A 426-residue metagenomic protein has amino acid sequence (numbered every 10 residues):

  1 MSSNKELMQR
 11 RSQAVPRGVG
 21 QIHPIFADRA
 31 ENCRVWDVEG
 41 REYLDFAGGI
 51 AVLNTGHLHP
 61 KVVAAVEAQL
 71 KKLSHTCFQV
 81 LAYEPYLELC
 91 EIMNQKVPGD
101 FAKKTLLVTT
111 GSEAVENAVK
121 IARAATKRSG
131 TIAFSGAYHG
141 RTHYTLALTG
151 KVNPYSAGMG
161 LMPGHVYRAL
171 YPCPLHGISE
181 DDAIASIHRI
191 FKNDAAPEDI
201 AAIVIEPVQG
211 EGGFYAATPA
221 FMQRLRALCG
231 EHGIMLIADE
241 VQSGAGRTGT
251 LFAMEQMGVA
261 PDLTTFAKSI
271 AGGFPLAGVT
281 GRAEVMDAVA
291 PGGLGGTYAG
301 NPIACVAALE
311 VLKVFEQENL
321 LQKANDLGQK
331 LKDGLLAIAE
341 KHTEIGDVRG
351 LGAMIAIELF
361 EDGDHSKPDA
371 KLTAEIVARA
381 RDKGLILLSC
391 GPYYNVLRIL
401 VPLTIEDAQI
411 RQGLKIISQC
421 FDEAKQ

Functional and structural regions predicted by a protein language model:
M1-Q426: Conserved N-terminal phosphate-binding loop of PLP-dependent enzymes in the Aspartate aminotransferase
